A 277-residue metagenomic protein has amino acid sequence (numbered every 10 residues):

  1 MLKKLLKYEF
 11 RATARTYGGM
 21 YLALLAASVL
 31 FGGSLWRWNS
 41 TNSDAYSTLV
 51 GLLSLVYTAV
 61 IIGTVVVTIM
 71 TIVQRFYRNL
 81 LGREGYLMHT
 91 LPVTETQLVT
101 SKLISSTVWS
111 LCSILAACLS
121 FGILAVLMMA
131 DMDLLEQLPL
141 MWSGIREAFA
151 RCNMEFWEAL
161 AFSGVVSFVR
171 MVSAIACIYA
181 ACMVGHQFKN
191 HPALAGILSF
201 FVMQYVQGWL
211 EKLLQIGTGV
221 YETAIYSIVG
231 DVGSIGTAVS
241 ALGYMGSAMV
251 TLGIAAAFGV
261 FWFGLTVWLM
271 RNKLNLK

Functional and structural regions predicted by a protein language model:
M1-G85, E95-K277: Hydrophobic alpha-helical transmembrane segments of membrane proteins
T90-T94: Short helix-to-coil transition segments within interhelical loops that connect adjacent transmembrane helices
